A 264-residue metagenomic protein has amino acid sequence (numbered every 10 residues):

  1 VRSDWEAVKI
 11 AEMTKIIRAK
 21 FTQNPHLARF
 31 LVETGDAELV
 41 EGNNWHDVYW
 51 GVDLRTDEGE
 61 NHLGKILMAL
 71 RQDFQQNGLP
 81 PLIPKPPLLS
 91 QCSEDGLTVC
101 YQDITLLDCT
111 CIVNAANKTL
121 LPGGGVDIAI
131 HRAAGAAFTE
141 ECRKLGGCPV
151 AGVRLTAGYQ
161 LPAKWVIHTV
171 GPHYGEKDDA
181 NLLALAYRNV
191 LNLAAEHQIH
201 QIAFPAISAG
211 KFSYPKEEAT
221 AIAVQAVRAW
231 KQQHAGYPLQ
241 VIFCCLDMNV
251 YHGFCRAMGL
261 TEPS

Functional and structural regions predicted by a protein language model:
V1-P86: Charged, low-complexity intrinsically disordered segments
K9-M13, I17, Q23, L27 (+7 more regions): Amphipathic alpha-helical interface surfaces
G35, A134, F138, C142 (+4 more regions): Structural signal for hydrophobic packing residues in well-ordered secondary-structure cores of soluble enzyme domains
K85-E196: Glycine-/small-residue-enriched capping loops at alpha/beta junctions
H173-S264: Phosphate/ribose-phosphate-bearing ligand recognition and processing surfaces, centered on ADP-ribose/NAD(+/P+) systems
